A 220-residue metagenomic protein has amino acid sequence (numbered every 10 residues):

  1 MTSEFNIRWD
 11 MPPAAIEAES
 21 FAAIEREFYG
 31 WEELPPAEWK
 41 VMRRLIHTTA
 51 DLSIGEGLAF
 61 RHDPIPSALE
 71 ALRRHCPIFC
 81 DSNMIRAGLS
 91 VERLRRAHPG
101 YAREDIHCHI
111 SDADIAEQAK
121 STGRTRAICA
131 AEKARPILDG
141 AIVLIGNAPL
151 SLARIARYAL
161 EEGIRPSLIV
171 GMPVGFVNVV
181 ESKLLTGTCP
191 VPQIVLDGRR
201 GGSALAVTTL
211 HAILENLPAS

Functional and structural regions predicted by a protein language model:
M1-F79, A87: Electropositive, gly/pro-rich neighborhoods at or near active sites that engage anionic ligands
A23-W31, T48-L52, A71-H75, E92 (+4 more regions): Change "in soluble alpha/beta enzymes" to "in soluble alpha/beta proteins
I78-C80, C108, L144-I145, I194-L196: General beta-strand structural signal in soluble alpha/beta enzymes
D81, V170-G171, T209: Buried hydrophobic positions in well-ordered alpha/beta secondary-structure cores of metabolic enzymes
N83-M84, S111-A113, A148, M172-G175 (+1 more regions): Short, ordered loop/turn segments at secondary-structure junctions
L94-L138: Long, charge-dense
Q118, R124-S182: Long, charge-patterned amphipathic alpha-helical coiled-coil/hairpin "stalk" segments used as oligomerization
S167, V177-S220: C-terminal functional extensions of proteins
